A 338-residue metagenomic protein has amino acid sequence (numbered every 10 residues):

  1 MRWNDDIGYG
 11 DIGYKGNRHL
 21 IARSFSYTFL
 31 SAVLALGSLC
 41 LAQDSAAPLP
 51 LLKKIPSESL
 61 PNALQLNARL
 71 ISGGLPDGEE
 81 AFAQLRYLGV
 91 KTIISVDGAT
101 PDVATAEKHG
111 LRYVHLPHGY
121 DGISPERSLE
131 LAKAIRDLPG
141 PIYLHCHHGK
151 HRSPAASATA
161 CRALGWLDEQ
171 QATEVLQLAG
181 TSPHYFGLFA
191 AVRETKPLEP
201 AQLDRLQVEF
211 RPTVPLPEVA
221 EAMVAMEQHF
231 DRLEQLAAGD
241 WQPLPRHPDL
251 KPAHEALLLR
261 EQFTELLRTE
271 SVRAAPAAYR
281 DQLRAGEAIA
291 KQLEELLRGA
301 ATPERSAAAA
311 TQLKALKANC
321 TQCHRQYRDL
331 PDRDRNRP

Functional and structural regions predicted by a protein language model:
Y9, Y14, F25-F29: Aromatic (phenylalanine/tyrosine) cluster motif
S26-S38: Bacterial N-terminal signal peptides
A42-I142, A158-Q242, A253-L257, E261 (+2 more regions): Cys-dependent protein tyrosine phosphatase-like superfamily
G149: Substrate/cofactor-recognition hotspot
E174, L178, P212, L216-P338: Sequence context surrounding c-type heme c attachment/ligation sites in exported
